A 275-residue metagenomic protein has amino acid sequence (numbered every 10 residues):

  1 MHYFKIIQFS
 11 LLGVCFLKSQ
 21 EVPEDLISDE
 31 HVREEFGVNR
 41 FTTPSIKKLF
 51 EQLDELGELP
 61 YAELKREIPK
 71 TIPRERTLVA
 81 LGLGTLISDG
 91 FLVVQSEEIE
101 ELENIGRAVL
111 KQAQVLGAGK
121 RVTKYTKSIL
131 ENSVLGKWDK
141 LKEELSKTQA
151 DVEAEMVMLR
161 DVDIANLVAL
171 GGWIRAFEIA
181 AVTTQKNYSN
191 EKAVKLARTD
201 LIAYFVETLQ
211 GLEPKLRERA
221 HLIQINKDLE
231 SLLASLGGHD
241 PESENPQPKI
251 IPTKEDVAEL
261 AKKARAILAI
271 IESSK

Functional and structural regions predicted by a protein language model:
H2-F9: Sec-dependent signal peptide recognition, specifically the positively charged N-region followed immediately by
S10-S19: Hydrophobic h-region of N-terminal signal peptides that target proteins for export in Gram-negative bacteria
E21-I129: N-terminal Sec/ER secretory leader and immediately downstream segment of secreted/extracellular precursors
T71-G82, G90-E97, E101, L130-S133 (+6 more regions): Non-transmembrane, amphipathic alpha-helical segments
G84-I87, G106, L110, S146-Q149 (+5 more regions): Generic structural concept
G90-E97, L116, K120, E155-L159 (+4 more regions): Secondary-structure edge/capping motif, primarily at the C-terminal ends of alpha-helices and the immediately following
G136-L222: Extended amphipathic alpha-helical interaction segments
E213-K275: A cross-kingdom marker for long, charged
